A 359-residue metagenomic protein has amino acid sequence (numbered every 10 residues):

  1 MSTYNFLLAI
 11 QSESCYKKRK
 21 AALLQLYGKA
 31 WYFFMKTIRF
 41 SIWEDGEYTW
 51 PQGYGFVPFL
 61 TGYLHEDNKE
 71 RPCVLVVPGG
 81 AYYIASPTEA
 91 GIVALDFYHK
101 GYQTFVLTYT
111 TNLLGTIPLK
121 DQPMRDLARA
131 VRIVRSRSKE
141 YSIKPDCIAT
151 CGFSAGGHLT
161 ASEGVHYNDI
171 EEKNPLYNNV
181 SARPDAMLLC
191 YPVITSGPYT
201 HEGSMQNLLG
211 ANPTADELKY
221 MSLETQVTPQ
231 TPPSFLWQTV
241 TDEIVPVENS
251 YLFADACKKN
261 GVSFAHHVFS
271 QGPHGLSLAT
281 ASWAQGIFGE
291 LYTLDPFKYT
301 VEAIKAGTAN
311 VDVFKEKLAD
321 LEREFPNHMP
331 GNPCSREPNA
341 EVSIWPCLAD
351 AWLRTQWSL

Functional and structural regions predicted by a protein language model:
M35-D67: N-terminal cap/lid segment of alpha/beta-hydrolase-fold proteins
R71-G79: Short beta-strand element of the alpha/beta-hydrolase
A81-I84, T104: Serine-hydrolase catalytic-loop signature spanning alpha/beta hydrolases and amidase-signature enzymes
S86-P87, I92-V93, L107-P145: Catalytic nucleophile-loop/oxyanion-hole region of alpha/beta-hydrolase and closely related hydrolase-like folds
R132-H201, L218: Primarily recognizes the serine-hydrolase "nucleophile elbow" in alpha/beta-hydrolase and SGNH/GDSL folds
D185, P192-Q226, P232: Mobile cap/lid helix-loop segments that gate and shape the active-site cleft of serine hydrolases
L236-Q238, D242: Short beta-strand/loop motif that positions the catalytic acidic residue of the alpha/beta-hydrolase fold
Y251, K258-L359: C-terminal catalytic histidine-bearing segment of alpha/beta-hydrolase fold enzymes
